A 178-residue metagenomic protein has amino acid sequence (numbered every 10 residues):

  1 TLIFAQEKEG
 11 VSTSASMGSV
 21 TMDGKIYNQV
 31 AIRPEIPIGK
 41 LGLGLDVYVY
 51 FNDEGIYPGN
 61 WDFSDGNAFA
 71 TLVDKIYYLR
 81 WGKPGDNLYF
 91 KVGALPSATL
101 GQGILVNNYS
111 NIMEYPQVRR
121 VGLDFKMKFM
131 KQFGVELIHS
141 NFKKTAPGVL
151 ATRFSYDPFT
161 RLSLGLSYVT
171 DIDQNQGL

Functional and structural regions predicted by a protein language model:
T1-A5: Hydrophobic h-region of N-terminal signal peptides that target proteins for export in Gram-negative bacteria
Q6-E35: Short glycine/proline- and aromatic-enriched beta-strand/turn motifs that initiate or cap beta-hairpins
E7-S12, K25, G42, G55-Y57 (+3 more regions): Signature for the C-terminal beta-barrel architecture of outer-membrane proteins
A15-S19, L45-V49, A94-P96, L137-H139 (+1 more regions): Transmembrane beta-barrel strands of outer-membrane/channel proteins
Q29-R33, K75-Y78, G122-D124, A151-R153: Membrane-embedded beta-strand positions in outer-membrane beta-barrel channels/transporters
P34-L43, K83-N87: Short, solvent-exposed loop/edge-beta patches enriched in aromatic
L41-Y78, L105: Surface-exposed loop and membrane-interface regions of Gram-negative outer-membrane beta-barrel proteins
V73-Y89: Gram-negative (and chloroplast) outer-membrane scaffold detector with strong preference for beta-barrel transmembrane
